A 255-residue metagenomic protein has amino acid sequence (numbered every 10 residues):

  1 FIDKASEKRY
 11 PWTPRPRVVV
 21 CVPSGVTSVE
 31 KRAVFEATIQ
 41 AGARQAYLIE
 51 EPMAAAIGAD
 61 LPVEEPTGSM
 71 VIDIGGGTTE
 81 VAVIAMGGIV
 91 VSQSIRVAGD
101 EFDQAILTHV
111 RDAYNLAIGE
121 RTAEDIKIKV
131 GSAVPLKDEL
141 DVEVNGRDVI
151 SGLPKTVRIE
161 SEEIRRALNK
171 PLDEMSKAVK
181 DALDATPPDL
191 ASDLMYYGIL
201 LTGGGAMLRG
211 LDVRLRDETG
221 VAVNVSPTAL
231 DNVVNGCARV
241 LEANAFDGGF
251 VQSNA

Functional and structural regions predicted by a protein language model:
F1-I74, A82-L200, A206-A255: Nucleotide/phosphate-binding catalytic cleft detector across ATP-hydrolyzing and phosphate-transferring enzymes
T78: Glycine-rich phosphate-binding P-loop
